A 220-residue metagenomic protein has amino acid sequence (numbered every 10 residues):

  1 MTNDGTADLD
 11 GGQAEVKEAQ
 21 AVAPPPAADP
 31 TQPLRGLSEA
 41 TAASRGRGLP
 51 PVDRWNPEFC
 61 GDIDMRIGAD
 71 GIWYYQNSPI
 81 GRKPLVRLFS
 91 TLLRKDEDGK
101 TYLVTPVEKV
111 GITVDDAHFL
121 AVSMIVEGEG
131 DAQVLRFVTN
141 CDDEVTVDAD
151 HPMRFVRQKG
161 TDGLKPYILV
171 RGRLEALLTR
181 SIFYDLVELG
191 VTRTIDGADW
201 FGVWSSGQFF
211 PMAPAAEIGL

Functional and structural regions predicted by a protein language model:
M1-L220: Long, non-globular segments of proteins
